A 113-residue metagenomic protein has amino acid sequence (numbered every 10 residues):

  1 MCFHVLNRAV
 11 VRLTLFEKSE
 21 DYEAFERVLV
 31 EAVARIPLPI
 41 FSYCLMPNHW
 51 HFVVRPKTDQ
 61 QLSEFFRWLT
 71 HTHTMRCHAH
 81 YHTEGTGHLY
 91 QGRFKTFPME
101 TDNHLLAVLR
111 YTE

Functional and structural regions predicted by a protein language model:
M1-E113: Short catalytic/metal-binding and nucleic-acid-binding patches
